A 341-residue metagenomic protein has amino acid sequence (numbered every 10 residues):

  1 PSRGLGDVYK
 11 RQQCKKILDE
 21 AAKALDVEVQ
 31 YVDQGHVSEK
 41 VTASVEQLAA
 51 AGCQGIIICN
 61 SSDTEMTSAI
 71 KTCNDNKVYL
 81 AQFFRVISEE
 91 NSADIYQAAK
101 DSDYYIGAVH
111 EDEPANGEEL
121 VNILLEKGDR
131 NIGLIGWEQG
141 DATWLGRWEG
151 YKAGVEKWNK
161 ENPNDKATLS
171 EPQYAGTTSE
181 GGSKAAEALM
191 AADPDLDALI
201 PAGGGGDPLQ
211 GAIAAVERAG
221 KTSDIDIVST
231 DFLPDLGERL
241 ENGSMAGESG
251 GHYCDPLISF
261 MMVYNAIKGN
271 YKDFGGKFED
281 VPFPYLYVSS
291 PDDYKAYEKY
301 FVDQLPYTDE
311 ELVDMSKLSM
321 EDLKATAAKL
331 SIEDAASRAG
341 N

Functional and structural regions predicted by a protein language model:
P1-Y9: Single conserved hydrophobic/aromatic residue that forms the stacking wall/gate of nucleotide- or nucleobase-binding
K10-L25, N116-L120, A142-D165, A185 (+1 more regions): Short, solvent-exposed amphipathic alpha-helices that sit in or adjacent to ligand/effector-binding or catalytic
K23-Q34, Y105, K157-S179: Short beta-strand elements in bilobed, periplasmic/extracellular small-molecule ligand-binding domains
V41, D101, I106-G133, G181-S183 (+2 more regions): Hydrophobic alpha-helical segments within soluble ligand-binding/sensing domains
L48-G55, D193-D197: Short acidic/histidine-rich motifs immediately flanking catalytic phosphotransfer sites in two-component signaling
N60-N76, Y151, A175-E238, F260: Hydrophobic alpha-helical
I70-A115, P234-G237: Flexible loop/hinge segments that line or gate small-molecule binding clefts
I258-N341: Hinge/cleft segment of the Venus flytrap/periplasmic-binding protein
